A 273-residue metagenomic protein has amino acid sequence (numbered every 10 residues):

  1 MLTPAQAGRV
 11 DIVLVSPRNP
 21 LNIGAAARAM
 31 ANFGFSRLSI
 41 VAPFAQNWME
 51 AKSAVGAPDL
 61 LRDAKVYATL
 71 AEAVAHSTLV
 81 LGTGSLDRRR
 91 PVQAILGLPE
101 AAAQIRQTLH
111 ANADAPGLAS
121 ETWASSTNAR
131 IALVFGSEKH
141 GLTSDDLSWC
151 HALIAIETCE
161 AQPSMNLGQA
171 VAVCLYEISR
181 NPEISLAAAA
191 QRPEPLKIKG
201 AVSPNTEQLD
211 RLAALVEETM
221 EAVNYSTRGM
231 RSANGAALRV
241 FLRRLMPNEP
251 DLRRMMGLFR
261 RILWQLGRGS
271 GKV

Functional and structural regions predicted by a protein language model:
M1-V273: Post-transcriptional modification and biogenesis factors for structured RNAs of the translation apparatus
